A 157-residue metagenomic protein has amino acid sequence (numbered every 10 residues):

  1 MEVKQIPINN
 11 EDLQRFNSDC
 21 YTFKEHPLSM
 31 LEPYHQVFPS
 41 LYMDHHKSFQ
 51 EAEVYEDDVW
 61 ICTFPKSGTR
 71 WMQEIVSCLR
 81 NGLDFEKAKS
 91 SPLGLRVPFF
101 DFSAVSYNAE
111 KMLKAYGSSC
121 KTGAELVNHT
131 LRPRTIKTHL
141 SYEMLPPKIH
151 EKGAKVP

Functional and structural regions predicted by a protein language model:
M1-P157: PAPS-dependent sulfotransferase catalytic domain
